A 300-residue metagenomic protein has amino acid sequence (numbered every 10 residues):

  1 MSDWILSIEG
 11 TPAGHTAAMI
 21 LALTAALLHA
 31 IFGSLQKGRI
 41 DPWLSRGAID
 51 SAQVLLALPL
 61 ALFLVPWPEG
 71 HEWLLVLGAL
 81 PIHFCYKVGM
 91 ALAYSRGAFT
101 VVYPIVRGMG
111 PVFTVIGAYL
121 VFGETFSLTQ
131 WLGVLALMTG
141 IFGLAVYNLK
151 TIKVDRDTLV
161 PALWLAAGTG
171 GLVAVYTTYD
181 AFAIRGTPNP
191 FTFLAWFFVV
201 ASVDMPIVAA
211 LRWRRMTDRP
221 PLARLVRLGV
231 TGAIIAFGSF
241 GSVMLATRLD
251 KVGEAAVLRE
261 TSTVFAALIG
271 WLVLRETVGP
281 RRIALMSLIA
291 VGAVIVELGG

Functional and structural regions predicted by a protein language model:
M1-D3, A57, V115-Y119, T129-N148 (+1 more regions): Hydrophobic transmembrane alpha-helices of multi-pass small-molecule transport proteins
M1-P81, K87-F99, V146-A167, V199-T231 (+5 more regions): Membrane-interface interhelical linkers
L21, L28, A52, I82-C85 (+12 more regions): Hydrophobic residues within membrane-embedded alpha-helical segments of Major Facilitator Superfamily
Q53, A91, Y103-G110, T169 (+2 more regions): Structural signature of transmembrane alpha-helices in multi-pass secondary transporters
P59-V65, A118-G123, A183-I184, W271 (+1 more regions): Hydrophobic alpha-helical transmembrane segments
I82-H83, S95-L144, T192-V200, V252-L272: Specific alpha-helical transmembrane segments that line the substrate/conduction pathway and gating interfaces
L159-R185, N189-T192: Selected transmembrane alpha-helices and immediately adjacent juxtamembrane segments of polytopic inner-membrane
T178, S242-R259: Alpha-helical transmembrane segments and their membrane-interface junctions in multi-pass membrane proteins
